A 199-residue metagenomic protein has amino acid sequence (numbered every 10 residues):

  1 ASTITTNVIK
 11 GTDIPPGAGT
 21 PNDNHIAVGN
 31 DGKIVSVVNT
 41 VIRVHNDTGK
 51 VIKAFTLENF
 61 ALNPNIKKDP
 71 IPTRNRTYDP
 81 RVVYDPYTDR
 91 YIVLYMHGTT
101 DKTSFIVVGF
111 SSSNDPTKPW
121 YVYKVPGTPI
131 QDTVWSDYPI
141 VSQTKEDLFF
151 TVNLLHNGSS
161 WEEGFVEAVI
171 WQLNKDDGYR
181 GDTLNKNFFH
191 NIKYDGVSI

Functional and structural regions predicted by a protein language model:
A1-I199: C-terminal PAP-associated
